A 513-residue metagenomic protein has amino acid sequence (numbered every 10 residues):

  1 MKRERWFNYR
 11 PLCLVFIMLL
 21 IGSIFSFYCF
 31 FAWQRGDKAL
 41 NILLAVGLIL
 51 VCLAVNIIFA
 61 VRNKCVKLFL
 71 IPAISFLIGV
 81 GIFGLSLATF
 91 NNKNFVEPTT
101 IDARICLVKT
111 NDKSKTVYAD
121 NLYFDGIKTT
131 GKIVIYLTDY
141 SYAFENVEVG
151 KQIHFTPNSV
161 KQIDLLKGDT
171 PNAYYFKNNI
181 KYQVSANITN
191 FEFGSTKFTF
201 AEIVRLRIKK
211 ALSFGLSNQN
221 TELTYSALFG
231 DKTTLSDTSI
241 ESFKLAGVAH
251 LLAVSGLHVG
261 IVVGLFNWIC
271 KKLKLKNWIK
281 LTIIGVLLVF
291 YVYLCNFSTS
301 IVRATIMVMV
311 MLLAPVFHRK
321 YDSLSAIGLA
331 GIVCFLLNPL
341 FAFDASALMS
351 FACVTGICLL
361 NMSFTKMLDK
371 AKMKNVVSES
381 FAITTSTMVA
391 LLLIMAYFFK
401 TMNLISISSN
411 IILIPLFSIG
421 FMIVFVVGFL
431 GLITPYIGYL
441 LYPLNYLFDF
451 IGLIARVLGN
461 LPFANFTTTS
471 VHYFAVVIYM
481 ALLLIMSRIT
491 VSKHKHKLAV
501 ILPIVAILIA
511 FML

Functional and structural regions predicted by a protein language model:
M1-N94, V476, A481-H496: N-terminal leader/targeting segments
K2-L19, C29, K113, G438-L513: C-terminal regulatory/interaction regions
K2-R5, G81-H250: Membrane-interface helix/helix-cap signal primarily in integral membrane proteins
P11-I17, K197-I203, Y225-T233, Y293-I301 (+4 more regions): Hydrophobic alpha-helical transmembrane segments
G22, P157, A227, S255 (+5 more regions): Divalent metal-coordination and catalytic microenvironments
L50, F59, C65-V66, T238-S406 (+1 more regions): Hydrophobic alpha-helical transmembrane segments in multi-pass membrane proteins
F95-I101, V117-Y123, I203, M311-L313 (+6 more regions): Juxtamembrane/interfacial segments around transmembrane helices
I357-A464: Alpha-helical transmembrane segments of multi-pass integral membrane proteins
